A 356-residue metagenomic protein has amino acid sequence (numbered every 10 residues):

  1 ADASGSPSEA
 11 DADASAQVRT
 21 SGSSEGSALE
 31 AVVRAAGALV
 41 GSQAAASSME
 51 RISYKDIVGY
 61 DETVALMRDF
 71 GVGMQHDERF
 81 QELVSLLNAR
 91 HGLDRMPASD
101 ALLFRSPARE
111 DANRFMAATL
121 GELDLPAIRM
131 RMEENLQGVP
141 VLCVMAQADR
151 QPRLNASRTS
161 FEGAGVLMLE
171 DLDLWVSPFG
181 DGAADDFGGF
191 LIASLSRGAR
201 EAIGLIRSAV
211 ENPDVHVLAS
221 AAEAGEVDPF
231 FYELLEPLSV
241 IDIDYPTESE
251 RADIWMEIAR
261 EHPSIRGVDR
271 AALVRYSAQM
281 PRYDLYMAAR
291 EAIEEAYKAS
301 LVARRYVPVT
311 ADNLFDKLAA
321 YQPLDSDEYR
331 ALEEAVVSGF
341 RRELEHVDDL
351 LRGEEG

Functional and structural regions predicted by a protein language model:
A1-D56, E62: Interdomain "pre-motor" coupling segment immediately N-terminal to P-loop NTPase/helicase cores
A12, N135, T159, D171 (+2 more regions): Intrinsically disordered, low-complexity N-terminal extensions of AAA+/P-loop NTPases that precede the structured
S27, F190-R197, D327, A331 (+1 more regions): Alpha-helix boundary/N-cap detector
I52-A271: Walker A/P-loop NTP-binding motif of AAA+ ATPase domains
V64-A65, Y283-Y286, D312: Non-catalytic, well-ordered alpha-helical scaffold segments
F70-D77, E261, E295, A299 (+1 more regions): Phosphate/oxyanion-binding loops and surfaces in catalytic or ligand/nucleic-acid-binding neighborhoods
E78-Q81, R90-L93, Y306-G356: C-terminal engagement/docking regions of AAA+ P-loop ATPases
I243-V307: Conserved C-terminal "switch" segment of AAA+ ATPases
